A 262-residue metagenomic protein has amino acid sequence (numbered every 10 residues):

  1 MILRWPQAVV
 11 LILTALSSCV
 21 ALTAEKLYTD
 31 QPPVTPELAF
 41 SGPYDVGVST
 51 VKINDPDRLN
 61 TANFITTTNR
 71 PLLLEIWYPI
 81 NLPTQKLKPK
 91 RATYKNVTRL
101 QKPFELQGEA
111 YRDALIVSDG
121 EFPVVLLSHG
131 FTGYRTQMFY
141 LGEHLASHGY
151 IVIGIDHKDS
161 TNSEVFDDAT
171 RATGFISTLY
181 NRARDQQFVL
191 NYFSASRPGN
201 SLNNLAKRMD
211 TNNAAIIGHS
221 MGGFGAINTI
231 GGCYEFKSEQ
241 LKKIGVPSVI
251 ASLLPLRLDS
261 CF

Functional and structural regions predicted by a protein language model:
V9-S17: Bacterial N-terminal signal peptides
A24-V125: Domain-level recognition of soluble alpha/beta enzyme cores, biased toward histidine phosphatases/phosphomutases
D113-F122, L127-V165: Short substrate-entry loop that stabilizes the transition state in hydrolases
H129, G218-S220: Conserved alpha/beta-hydrolase "nucleophile elbow" surrounding the catalytic nucleophile
T173-T211: Alpha/beta-hydrolase active-site loop
S194, G223-E235: Short glycine-enriched nucleophile-adjacent loop and the immediately C-terminal alpha-helix near the catalytic center
S220-M221, R257: Catalytic nucleophile serine of serine hydrolases, specifically the conserved "nucleophile elbow" pentapeptide
Q240-F262: The feature captures the conserved acid-bearing segment of alpha/beta-hydrolase catalytic domains
